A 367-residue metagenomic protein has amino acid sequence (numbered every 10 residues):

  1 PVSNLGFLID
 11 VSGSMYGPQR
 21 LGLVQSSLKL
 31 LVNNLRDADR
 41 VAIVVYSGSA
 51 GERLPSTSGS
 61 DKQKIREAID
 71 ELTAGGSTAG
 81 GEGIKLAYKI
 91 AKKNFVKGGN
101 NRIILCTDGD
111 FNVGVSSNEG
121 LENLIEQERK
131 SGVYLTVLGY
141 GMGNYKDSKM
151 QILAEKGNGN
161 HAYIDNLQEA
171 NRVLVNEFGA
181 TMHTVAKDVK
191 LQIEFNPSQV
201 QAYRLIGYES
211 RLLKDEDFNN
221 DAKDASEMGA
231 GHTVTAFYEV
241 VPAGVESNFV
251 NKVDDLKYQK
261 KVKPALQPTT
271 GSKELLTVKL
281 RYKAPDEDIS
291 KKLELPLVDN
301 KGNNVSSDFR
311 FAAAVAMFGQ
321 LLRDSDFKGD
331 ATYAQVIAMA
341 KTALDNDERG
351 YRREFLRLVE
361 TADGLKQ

Functional and structural regions predicted by a protein language model:
P1-V189, E216, N248-P268, N346 (+2 more regions): Exposed acidic/Ser/Thr-rich ligand/metal-binding surfaces
S12, Y46-S49, G59, N196-S198 (+2 more regions): Solvent-exposed coil/turn segments that connect beta secondary-structure elements in extracytoplasmic/periplasmic
A42, K190-Q192, K279-R281: Beta-strand signatures of extracellular beta-sandwich domains
G51-L54, P197-R204, E287-I289: Short aromatic-acidic-glycine turn motif
L138, Y203-R204, Y208: Generic beta-strand hydrophobic packing signal
T181, V185-D188, I193-R204: Extracytoplasmic assembly/pore-lining segments of large envelope/extracellular complexes
V200, Y208-T235, V240-Q367: Long, acidic serine/threonine- and proline-rich intrinsically disordered regions
